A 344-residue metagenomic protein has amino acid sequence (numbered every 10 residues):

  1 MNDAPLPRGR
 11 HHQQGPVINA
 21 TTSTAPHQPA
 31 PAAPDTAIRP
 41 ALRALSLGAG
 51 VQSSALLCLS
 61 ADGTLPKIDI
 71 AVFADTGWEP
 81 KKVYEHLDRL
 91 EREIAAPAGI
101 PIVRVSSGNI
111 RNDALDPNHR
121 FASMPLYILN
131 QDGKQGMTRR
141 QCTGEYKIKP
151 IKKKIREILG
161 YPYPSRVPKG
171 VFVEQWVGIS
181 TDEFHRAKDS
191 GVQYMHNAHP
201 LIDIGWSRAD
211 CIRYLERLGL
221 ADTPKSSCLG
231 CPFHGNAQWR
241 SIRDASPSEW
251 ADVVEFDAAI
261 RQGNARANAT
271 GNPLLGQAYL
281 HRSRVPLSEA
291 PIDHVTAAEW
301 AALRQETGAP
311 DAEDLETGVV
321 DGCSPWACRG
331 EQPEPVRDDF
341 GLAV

Functional and structural regions predicted by a protein language model:
N2-V344: Nucleotide-activated chemistry modules centered on ATP-dependent adenylation/adenylyltransferase
